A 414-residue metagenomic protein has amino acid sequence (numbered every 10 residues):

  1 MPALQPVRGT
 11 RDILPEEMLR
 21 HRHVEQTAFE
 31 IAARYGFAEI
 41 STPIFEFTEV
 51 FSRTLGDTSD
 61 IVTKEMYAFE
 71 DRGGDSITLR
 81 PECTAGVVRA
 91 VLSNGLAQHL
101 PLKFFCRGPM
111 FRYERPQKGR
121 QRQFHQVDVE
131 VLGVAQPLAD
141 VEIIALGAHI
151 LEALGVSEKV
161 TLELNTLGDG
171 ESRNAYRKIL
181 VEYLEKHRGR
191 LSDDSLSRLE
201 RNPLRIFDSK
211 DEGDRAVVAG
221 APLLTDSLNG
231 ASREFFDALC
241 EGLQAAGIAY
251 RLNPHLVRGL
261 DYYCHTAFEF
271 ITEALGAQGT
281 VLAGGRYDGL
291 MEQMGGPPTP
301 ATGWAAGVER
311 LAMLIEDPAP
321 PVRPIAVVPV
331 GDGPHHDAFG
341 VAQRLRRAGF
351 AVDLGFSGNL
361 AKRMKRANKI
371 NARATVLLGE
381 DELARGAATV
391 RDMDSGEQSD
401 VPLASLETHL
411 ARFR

Functional and structural regions predicted by a protein language model:
M1-R414: TRNA-recognition modules of translation machinery and tRNA-sensing kinases, especially anticodon-binding
